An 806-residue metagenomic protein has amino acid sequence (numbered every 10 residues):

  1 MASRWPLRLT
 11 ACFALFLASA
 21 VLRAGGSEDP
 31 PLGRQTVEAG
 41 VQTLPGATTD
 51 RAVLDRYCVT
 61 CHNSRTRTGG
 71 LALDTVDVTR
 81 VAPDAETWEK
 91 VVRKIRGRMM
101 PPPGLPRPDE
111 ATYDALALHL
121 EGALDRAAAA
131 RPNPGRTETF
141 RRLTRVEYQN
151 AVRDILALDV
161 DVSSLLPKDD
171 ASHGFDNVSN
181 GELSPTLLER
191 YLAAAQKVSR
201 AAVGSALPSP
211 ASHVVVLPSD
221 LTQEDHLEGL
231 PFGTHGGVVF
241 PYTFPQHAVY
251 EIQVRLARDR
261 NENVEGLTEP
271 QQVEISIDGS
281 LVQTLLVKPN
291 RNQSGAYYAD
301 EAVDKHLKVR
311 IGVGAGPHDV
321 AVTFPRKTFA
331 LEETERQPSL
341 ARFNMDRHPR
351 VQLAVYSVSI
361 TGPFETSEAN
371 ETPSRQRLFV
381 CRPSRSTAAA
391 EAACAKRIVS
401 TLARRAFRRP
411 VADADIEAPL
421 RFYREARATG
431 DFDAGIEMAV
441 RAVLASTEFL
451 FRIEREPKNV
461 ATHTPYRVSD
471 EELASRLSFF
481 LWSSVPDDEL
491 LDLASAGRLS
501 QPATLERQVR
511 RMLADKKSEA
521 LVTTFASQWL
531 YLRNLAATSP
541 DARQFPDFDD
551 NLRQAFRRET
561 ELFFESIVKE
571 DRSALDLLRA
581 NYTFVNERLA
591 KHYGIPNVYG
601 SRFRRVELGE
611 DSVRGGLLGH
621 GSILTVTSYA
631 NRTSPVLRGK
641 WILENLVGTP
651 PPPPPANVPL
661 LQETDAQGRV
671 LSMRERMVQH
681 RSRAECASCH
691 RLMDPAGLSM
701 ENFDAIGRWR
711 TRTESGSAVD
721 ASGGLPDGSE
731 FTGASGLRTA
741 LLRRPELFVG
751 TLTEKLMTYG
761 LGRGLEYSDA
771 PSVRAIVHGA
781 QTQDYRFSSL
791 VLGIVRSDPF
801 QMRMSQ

Functional and structural regions predicted by a protein language model:
M1-R8: Positively charged n-region of N-terminal signal peptides that target proteins for export
A2, V21-L71, P83-K90, K94-M99 (+2 more regions): Low-complexity, glycine/serine/threonine/alanine-rich intrinsically disordered linker and propeptide segments
T10-A20: Bacterial N-terminal signal peptides
D74: Short, aromatic/basic-rich helix-turn unit that serves as a nucleic-acid recognition element
